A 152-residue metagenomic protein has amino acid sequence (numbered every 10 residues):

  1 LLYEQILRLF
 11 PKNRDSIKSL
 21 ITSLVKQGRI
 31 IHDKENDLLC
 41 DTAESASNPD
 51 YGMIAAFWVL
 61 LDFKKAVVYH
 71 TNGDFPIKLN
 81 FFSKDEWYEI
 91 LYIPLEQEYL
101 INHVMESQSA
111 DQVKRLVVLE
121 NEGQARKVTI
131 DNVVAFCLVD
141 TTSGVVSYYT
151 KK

Functional and structural regions predicted by a protein language model:
L1-F10: Short acidic, hydrophobic short linear motifs in intrinsically disordered regions
L1-L2, R29-M105: Nucleic-acid-binding surface
L2, S16, Q124: Short phosphate-engaging motifs
P11-K26: Short amphipathic alpha-helical interaction segments
L20, L100-S107, V128-T129: A short acidic, amphipathic alpha-helical/loop segment
D85-Y92, A110-E120, V134-F136: Hydrophobic beta-strand segments of well-ordered beta-sheets in folded domains
G123-K152: Domain-level recognition of nuclease-like catalytic cores that cleave nucleotide substrates
